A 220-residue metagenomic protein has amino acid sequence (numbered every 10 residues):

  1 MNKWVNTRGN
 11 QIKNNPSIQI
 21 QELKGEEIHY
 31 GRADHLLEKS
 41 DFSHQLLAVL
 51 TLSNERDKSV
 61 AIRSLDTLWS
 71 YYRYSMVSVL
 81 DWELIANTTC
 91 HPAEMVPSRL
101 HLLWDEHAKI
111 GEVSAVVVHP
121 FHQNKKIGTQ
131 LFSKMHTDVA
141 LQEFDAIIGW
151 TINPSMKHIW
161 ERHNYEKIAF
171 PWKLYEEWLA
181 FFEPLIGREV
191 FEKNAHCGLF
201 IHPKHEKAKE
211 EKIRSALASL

Functional and structural regions predicted by a protein language model:
N2-D66, S70, S75-V79, L84-I85 (+2 more regions): Short amphipathic alpha-helix that is part of the acyltransferase structural core
I28, P154-S155: Short alpha-helical
R56-S59, R63-V117, Q123, K173-E192: Conserved acyl-donor/pantetheine-binding loop and adjacent beta-alpha core of acyl/acetyltransferases and related
V118, N124-T137: Conserved acetyl-CoA-binding loop-helix of GNAT-fold acetyltransferases
L131, S155-M156: Conserved short alpha-helix immediately C-terminal to the canonical SAM/SAH-binding motif I of Rossmann-like
V139-I152: Conserved GNAT acetyl-CoA-binding A-motif
E161-P171: Conserved acetyl-CoA-binding loop of GNAT-fold acetyltransferases
L174-L220: C-terminal "cap" of GNAT-fold acetyltransferases
